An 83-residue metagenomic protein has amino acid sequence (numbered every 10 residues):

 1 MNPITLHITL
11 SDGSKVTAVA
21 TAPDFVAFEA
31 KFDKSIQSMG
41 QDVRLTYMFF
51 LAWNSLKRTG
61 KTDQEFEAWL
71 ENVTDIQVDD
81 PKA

Functional and structural regions predicted by a protein language model:
M1-A18, P23-L45, F50-A83: Charged interaction scaffolds used for protein-protein
